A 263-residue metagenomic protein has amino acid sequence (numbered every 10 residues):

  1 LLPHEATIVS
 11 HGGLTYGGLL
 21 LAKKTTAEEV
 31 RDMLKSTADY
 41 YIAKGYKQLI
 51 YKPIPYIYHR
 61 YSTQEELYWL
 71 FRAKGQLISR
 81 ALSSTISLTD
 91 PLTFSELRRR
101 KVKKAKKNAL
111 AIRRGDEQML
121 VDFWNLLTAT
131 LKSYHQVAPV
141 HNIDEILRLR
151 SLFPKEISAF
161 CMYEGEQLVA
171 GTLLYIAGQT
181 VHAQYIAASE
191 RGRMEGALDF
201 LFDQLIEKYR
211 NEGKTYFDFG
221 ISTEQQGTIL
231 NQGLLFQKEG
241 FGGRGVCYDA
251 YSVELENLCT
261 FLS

Functional and structural regions predicted by a protein language model:
L1-A6, P53-G192, K208, E224: A conserved beta-strand-loop-helix scaffold within acyl/acetyltransferase catalytic domains
L1-H4, V9-L14, L20-A38, L152-L262: Aromatic (often tryptophan-rich) hydrophobic motifs at membrane interfaces
G13-L21, A81-S83, K106: Acyl/amide activation-and-transfer machinery of modular secondary-metabolite enzymes
G45-K47, L82, T215: Short, well-ordered coil/turn segments that N-cap beta-strands
Y46-I54: Divalent metal-dependent hydrolysis catalytic cores, especially in the metallo-beta-lactamase
I50, S79, R114, D218 (+1 more regions): A generic structural-conservation signal
